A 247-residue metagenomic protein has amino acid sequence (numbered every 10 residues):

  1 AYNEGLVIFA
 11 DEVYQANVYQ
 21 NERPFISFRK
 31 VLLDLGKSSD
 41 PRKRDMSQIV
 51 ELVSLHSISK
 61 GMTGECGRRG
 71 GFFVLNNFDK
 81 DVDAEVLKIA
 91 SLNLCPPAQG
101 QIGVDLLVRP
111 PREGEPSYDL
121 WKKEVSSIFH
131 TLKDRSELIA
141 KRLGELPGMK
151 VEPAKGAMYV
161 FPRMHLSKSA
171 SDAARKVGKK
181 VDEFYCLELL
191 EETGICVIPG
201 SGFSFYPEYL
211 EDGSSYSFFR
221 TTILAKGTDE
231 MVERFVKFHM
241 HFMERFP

Functional and structural regions predicted by a protein language model:
A1-P247: PLP-dependent class I/II
